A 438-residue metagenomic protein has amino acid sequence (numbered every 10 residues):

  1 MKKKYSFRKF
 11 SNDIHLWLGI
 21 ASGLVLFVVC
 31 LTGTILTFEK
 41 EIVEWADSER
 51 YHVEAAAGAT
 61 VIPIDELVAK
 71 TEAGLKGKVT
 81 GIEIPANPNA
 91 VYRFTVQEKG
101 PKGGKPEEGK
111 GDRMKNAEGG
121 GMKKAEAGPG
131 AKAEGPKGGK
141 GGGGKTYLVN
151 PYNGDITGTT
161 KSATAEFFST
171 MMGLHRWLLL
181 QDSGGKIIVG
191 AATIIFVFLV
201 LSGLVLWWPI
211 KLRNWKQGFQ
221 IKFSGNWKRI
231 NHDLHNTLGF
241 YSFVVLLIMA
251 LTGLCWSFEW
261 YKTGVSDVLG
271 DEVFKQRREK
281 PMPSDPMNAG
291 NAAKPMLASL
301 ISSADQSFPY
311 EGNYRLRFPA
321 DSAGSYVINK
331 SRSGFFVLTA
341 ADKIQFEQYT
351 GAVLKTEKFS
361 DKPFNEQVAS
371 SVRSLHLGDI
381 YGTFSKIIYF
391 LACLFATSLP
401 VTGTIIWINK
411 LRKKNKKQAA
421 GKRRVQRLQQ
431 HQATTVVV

Functional and structural regions predicted by a protein language model:
M1-V438: Conserved histidines in hydrophobic membrane contexts and catalytic metal-binding motifs
